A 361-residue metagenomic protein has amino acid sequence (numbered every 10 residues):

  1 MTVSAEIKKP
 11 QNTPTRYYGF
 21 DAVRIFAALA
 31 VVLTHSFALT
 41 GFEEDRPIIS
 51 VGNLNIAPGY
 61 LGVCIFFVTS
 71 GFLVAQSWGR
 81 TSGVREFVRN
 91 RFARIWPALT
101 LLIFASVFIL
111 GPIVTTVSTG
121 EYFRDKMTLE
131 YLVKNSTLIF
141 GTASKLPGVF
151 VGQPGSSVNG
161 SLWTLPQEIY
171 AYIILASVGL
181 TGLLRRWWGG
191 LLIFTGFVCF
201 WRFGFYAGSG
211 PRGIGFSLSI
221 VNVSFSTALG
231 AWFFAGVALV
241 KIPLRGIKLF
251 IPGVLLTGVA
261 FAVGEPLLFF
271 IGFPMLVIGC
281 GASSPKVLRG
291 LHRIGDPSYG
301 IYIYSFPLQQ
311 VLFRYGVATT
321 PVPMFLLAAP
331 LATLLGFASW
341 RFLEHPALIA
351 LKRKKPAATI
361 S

Functional and structural regions predicted by a protein language model:
M1-Q11, Q309-S361: C-terminal "closing" transmembrane helix and its immediate cytosolic amphipathic cap in multi-pass membrane proteins
I7, V74-R91, I95, V114-S118 (+1 more regions): Membrane-helix interface linkers and caps
Y18-W78, W96-A98, T227, I301-F306: Functionally critical transmembrane alpha-helices in membrane proteins and complexes, commonly lining
F20-D21, A27, E130-I271, Y304 (+1 more regions): Aromatic-enriched alpha-helical transmembrane segments of multi-pass intramembrane proteins
L29, I65, T100, F104-F108 (+8 more regions): Generic alpha-helical transmembrane segments of integral inner-membrane proteins, especially permease/transport modules
V51-A57, I95-I169, P274-M275, C280: Membrane-interface helix-loop-helix regions
F72-G79, L175-L183, W232-L244, P274-K286 (+4 more regions): Hydrophobic transmembrane alpha-helices
